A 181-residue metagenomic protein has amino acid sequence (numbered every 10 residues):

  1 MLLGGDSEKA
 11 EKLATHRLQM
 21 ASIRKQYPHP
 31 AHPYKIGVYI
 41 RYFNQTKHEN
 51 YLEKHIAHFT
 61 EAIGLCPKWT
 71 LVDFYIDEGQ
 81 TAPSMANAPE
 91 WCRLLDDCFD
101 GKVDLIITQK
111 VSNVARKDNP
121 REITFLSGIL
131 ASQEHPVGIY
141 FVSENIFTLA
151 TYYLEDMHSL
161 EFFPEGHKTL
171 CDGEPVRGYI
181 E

Functional and structural regions predicted by a protein language model:
M1-E181: Short, structured surface patches at the beginning of a domain
